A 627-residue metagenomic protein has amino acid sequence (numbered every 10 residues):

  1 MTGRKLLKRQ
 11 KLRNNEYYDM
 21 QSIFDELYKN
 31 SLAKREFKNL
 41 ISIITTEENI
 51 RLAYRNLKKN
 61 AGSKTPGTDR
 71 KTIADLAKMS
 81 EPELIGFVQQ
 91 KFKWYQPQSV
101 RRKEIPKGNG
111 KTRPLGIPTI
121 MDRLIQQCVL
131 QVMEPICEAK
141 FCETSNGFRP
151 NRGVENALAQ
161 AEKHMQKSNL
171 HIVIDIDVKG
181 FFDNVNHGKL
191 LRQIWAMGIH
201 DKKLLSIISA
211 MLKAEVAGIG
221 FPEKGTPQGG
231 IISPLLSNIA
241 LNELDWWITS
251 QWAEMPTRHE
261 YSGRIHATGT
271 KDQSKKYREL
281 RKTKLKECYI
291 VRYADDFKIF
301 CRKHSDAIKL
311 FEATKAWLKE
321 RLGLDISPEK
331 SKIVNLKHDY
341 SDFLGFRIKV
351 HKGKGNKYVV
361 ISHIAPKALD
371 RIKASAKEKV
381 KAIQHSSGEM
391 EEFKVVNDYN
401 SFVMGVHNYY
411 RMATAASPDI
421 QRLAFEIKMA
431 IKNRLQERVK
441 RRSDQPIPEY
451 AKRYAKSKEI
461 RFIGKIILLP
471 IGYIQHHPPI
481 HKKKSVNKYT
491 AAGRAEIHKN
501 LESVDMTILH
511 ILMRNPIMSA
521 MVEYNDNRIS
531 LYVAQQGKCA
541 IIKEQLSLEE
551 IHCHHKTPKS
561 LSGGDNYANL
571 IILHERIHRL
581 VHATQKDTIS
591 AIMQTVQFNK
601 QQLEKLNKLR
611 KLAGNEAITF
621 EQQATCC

Functional and structural regions predicted by a protein language model:
M1-P82: Non-catalytic, polymerase-adjacent accessory regions of viral genome-replication enzymes
L84, F92, S99, E143-T144 (+4 more regions): Conserved polymerase palm-domain catalytic core
D177, K543-E575, A583-I592: Histidine-centered nuclease catalytic patch
K213, G218-I219, L322-G388, V403-M404: A conserved non-catalytic segment of reverse transcriptases and RNA-directed RNA polymerases corresponding to the late
F393-A455: Non-catalytic, peripheral interaction segments enriched in hydrophobic/basic residues
L423-E426, L435-S519, Q597: Extended C-terminal regions of large enzymes
M521-H552, H574-R576: Short cysteine-rich loop/turn motifs with clustered Cys
S560-A568, L580-E621: Polybasic, low-complexity binding patches
